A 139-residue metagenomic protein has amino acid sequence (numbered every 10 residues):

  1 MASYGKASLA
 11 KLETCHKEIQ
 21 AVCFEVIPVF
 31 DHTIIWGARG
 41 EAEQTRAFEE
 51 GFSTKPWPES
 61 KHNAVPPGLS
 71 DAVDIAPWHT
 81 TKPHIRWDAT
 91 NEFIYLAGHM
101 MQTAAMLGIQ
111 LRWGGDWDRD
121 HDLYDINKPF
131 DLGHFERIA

Functional and structural regions predicted by a protein language model:
M1-T33: Active-site acidic/histidine clusters and adjacent loop/turn architecture that either coordinate catalytic ions
K6-S8, T54, W117-D118, E136: Polar low-complexity intrinsically disordered regions enriched in Ser/Thr and small residues
L9-C15, E43-F48, F93-I94: Charged, low-complexity, helix-prone segments enriched in Lys/Glu/Asp/Gln
F24-S53, M106, G114-D118: Extended, low-complexity, intrinsically disordered C-terminal regulatory tails of eukaryotic serine/threonine kinases
G51-H62: Cytochrome P450 catalytic domain signature, combining two hallmark sequence patches
S60-A139: Catalytic cores and adjacent binding grooves of peptidoglycan-active enzymes
